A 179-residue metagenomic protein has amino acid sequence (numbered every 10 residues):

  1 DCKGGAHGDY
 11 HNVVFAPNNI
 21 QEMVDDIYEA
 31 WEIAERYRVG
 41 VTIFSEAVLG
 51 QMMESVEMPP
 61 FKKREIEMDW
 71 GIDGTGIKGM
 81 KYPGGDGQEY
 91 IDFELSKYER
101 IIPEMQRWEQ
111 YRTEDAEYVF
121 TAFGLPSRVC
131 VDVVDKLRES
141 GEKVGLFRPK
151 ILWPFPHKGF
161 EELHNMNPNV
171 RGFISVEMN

Functional and structural regions predicted by a protein language model:
D1-T42, E46: Conserved thiamine diphosphate
C2, E32-R36, P60-R64, R138-E142 (+1 more regions): Short, low-complexity, polar/charged sequence segments that are solvent-exposed and flexible
A6-G8, K97-N179: Thiamine diphosphate
Y10-E22, L49-E54, G74-P83, F155-F160: Low-complexity, flexible helical/coil segments
V14-A16, Y90-E94, K143-V144, I174: N-terminal start-of-chain detector that recognizes signal peptides and the immediate post-cleavage beginning
N18-Y28, R36, Y82-S96, P103 (+3 more regions): Conserved active-site and cofactor/substrate-binding residues in soluble primary-metabolism enzymes
A30, E57, G172-F173: Short basic, glycine-rich beta-strand/loop surfaces that mediate nucleic-acid
R38-Q110: Conformationally flexible catalytic loops at phosphate/diphosphate-handling active centers
